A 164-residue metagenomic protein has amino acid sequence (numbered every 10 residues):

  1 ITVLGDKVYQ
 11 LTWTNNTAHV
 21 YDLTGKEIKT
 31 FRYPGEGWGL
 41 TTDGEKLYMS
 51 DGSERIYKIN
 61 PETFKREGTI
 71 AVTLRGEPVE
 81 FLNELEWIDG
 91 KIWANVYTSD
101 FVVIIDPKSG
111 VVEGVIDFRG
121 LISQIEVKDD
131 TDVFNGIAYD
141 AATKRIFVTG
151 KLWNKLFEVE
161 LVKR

Functional and structural regions predicted by a protein language model:
I1-G5, Y33-S50, G76-D89, I122-T143: Beta-rich, blade/repeat-based domains predominating in secreted/periplasmic proteins but also intracellular
I1-Y33: Glycine/small-residue-rich loop that forms an oxyanion/phosphate-binding "nest" at active or ligand-binding sites
V3, V8-N15, L47-S53, A94-T98 (+1 more regions): Conserved beta-strand positions in repeat-built beta-propeller and related beta-rich domains
T17-A18, R55-Y57, D100-V103, N154-L156: Structural signal for beta-propeller blades
D22-K26, N60-F64, D106-G110, E160-R164: Short loop/turn segments that connect beta-strands within beta-propeller blades
G25-F31, G68-E77, G114-I116, L121-V127: A short beta-strand motif characteristic of beta-propeller blades
P78-V111: Loop/turn-rich, solvent-exposed surfaces of beta-rich toroidal or solenoidal domains
A138-R164: Blade-level signature of beta-propeller repeat domains, shared across WD40, Kelch, NHL, RCC1 and BNR/Asp-box propellers
